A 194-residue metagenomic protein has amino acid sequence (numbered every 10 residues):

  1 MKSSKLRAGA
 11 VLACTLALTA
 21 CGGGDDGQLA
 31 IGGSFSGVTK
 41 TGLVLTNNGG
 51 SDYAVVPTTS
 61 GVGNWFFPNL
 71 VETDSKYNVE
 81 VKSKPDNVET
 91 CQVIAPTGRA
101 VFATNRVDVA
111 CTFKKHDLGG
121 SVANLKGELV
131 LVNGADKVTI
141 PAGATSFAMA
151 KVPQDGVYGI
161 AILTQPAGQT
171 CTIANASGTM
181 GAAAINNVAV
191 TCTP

Functional and structural regions predicted by a protein language model:
M1-A10: Bacterial N-terminal signal peptides that target proteins for export
A17-A20: C-terminal motif of bacterial Sec signal peptides marking the signal peptidase cleavage site
G22-D26: Bacterial signal peptide processing site
L29-G37, L118-A123, I160: A short, amphipathic beta-strand motif
V38-S51, N124-K137: Short, ordered, surface-exposed loop/turn motifs in non-cytosolic proteins
G50-N64, D136-T145: Short, acidic Ser/Thr/Gly-rich low-complexity loop/linker segments typical of extracellular and cell-surface proteins
T58, K82-K114, Q165-P194: Structured interaction patches on ligand/partner-binding surfaces of diverse proteins
N64-E80, S146-A161, P166: Short Pro-Gly-centered beta-turn/loop motif in secreted/extracellular proteins
